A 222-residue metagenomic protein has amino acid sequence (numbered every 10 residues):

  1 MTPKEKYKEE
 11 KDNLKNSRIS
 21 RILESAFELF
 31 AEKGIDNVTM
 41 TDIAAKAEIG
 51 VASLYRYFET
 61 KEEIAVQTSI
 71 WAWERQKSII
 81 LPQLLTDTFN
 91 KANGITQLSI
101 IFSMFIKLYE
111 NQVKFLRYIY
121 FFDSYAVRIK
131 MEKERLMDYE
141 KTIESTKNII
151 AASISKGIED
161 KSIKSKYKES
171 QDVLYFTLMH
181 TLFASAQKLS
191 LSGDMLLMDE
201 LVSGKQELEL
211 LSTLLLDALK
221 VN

Functional and structural regions predicted by a protein language model:
M1-E5, M104-K107, N148, A152-D160 (+1 more regions): C-terminal peripheral helix-coil segments that are non-catalytic and often amphipathic
M1-S17, E28, N222: N-terminal intrinsically disordered/low-complexity leader segments
K15-F27, I43-A44, T68-A72, Q76 (+2 more regions): Generic hydrophobic, amphipathic alpha-helix propensity
R21, L29-Q67: Helix-turn-helix
E32-D36, Q112, D160: Short coil/turn segments at alpha/beta junctions that flank glycine-rich nucleotide-binding fingerprints
Q67, P82-K114, Q171-L178, K205: Hydrophobic alpha-helical connector segments
L81-P82, T96, K130-S162, D172-F176: Amphipathic alpha-helical packing segments from all-alpha helical-bundle domains
K107-I149, K168-E169: Short secondary-structure transition hinges
